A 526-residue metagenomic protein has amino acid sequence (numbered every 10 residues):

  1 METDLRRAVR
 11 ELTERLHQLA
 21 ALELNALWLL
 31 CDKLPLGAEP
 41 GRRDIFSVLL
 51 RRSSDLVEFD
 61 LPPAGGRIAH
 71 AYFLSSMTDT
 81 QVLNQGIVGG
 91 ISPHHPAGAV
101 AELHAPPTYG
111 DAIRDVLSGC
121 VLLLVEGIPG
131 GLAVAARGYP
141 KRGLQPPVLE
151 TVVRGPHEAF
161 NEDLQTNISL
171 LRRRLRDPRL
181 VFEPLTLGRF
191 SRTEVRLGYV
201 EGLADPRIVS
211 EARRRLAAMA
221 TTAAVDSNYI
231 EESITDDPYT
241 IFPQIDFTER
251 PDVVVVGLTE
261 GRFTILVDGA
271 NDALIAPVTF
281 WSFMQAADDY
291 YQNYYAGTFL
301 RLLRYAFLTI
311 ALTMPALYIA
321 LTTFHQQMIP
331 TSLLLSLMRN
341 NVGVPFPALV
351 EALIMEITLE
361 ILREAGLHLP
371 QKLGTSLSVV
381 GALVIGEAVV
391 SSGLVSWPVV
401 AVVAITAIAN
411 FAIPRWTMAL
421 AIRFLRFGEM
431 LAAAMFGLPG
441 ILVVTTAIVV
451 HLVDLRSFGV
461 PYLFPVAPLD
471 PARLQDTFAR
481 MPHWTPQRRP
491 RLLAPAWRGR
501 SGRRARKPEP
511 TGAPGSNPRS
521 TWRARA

Functional and structural regions predicted by a protein language model:
M1-T313, T331, L452-A526: Membrane-embedded alpha-helical signal segments
L317, L333-S336, N340-A526: Generic detector of multi-pass transmembrane helix bundles and their immediately adjacent loops in polytopic membrane
I319-P330: Membrane-helix interface motif
